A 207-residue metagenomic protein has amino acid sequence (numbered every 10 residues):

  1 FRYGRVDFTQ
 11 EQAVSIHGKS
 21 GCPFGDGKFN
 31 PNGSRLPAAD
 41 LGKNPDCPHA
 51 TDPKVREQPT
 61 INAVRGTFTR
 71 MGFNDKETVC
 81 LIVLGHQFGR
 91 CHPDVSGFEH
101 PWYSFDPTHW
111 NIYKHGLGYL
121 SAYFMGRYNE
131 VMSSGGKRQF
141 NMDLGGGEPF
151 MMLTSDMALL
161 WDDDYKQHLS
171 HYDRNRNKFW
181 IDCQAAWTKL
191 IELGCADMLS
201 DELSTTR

Functional and structural regions predicted by a protein language model:
F1-R207: Long, well-ordered alpha/beta core segments of mature domains
